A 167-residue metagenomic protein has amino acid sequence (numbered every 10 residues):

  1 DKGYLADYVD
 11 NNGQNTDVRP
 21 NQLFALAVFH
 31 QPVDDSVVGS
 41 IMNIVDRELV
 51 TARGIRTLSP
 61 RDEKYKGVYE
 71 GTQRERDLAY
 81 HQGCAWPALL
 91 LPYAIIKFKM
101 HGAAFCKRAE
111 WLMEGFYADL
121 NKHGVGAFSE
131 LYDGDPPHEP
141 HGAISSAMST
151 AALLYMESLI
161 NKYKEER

Functional and structural regions predicted by a protein language model:
D1, L49, H101-A104, F116-G124 (+1 more regions): A generic secondary-structure signal for well-formed alpha-helical elements
D1-Y69, W111, A118-T150: Catalytic cores of carbohydrate-active enzymes
N21-F29, G83-L90, A147-N161: Short, highly charged low-complexity linear segments
F29-N43, K97-W111, S158-R167: Structural helix-adjacent loops and short alpha-helical linkers that scaffold large soluble proteins
K66-F105, L154-S158: C-terminal substrate/ligand-recognition segments
L91, I95, E110-E114, A151: A generic structural signal for well-ordered alpha-helical surface patches
